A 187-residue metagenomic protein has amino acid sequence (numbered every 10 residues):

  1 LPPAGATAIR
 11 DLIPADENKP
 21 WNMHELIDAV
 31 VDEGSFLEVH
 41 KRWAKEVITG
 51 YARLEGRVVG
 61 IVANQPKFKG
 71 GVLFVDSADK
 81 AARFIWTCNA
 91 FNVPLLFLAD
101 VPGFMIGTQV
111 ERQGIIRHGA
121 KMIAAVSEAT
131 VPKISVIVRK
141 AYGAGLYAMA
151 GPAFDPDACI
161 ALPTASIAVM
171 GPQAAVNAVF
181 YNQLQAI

Functional and structural regions predicted by a protein language model:
L1-I187: Ligand-binding clefts of soluble mixed alpha/beta catalytic domains
